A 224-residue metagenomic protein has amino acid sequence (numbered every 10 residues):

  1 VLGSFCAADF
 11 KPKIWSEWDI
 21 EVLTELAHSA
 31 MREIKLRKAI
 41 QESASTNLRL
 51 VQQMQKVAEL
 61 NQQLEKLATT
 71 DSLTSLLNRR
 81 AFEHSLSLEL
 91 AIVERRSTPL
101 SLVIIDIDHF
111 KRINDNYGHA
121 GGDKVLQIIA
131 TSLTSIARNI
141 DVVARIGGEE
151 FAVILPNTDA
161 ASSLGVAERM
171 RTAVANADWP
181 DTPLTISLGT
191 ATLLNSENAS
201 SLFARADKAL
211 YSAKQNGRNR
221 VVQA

Functional and structural regions predicted by a protein language model:
A8-E25: Regulatory loop-to-helix N-cap segments in sensory/regulatory domains that couple ligand/signal detection
E21-S72, A81-A91, D141-V142, I154: Signal-transducing coiled-coil linker helices
E65-H84, I105-G118, Q127: Conserved nucleotide-binding and Mg2+-coordinating catalytic segments in signaling enzymes
E83-Y117, L133, A144: Active-site-proximal structural segments of metal-dependent nucleotidyl cyclase/transferase enzymes
S85, G121-V142, E150, P156: Active-site-proximal alpha-helical element of nucleotidyl cyclase-like catalytic domains and analogous helices
F110, I129, V143-I146, F151 (+2 more regions): Hydrophobic framework residues that shape the active-site pocket of cyclic nucleotide turnover catalytic cores
R145, V174-A191: Catalytic core regions of nucleotide second-messenger enzymes
A161-A167, T192-Q223: Catalytic-core segments of nucleotide cyclases and related cyclic-nucleotide turnover enzymes
